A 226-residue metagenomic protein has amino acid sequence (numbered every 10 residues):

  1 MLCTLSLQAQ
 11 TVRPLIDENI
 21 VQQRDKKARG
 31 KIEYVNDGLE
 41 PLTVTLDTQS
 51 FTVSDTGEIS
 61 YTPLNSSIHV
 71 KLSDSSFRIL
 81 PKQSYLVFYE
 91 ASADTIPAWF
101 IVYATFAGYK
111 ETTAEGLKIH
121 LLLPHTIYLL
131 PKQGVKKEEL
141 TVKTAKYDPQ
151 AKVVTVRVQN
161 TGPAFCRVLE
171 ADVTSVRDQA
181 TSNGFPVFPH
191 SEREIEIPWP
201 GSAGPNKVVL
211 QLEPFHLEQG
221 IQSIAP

Functional and structural regions predicted by a protein language model:
T4-S6: N-terminal signal peptide c-region/cleavage motif recognized by signal peptidases
A9-L39, S76, K137-A151, G184: Beta-sheet-dominated interaction scaffolds and their linkers
K31-V35, E90, V153-T161, P198: Short edge beta-strand/loop segments characteristic of extracellular beta-sandwich folds
L39-L64, Q159-D178: Short acidic, flexible loop segments centered on an aromatic residue
Q49, S92-G134, A203-P226: Terminal connector regions
P63-T95, R177-A203: Intrinsically disordered, low-complexity Pro/Gly/Ser/Thr-rich segments with frequent PxxP/GP/PP motifs and embedded
I101, G108-A171, V176-A180: A charged, solvent-exposed segment within the mature domains of Sec-exported extracytoplasmic proteins
F165-P226: Structured core of small recognition/catalytic domains
